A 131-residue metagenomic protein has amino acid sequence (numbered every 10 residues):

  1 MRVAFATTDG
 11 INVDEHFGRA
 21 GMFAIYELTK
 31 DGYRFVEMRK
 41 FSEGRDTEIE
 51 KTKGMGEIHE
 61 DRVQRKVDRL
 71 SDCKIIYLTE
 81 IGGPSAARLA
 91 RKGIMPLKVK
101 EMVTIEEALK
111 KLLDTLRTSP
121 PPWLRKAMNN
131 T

Functional and structural regions predicted by a protein language model:
M1-D61, R65, S71-D72, L97-T131: Non-catalytic interface/targeting segments
E15, A87-R88: Basic, gly/Ser/Thr/Pro-rich low-complexity segments located predominantly at protein N termini
V67-D68, A87: Alpha-helical segments flanking ligand/cofactor-binding loops in enzyme cores
I81-A87: Short, glycine/polar-rich helix-capping loops at beta-to-alpha or helix-loop-helix junctions that flank or form
K92-G93: Short, structured coil segments at secondary-structure junctions
